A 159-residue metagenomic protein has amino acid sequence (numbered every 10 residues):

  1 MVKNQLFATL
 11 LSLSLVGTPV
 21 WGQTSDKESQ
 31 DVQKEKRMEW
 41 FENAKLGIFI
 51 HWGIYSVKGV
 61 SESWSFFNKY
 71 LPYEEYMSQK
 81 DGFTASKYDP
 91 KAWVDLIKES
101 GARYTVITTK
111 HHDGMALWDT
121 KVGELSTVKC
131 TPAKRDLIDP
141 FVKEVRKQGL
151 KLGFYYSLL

Functional and structural regions predicted by a protein language model:
M1-T9: Bacterial N-terminal signal peptides that target proteins for export
A8-T18: Bacterial N-terminal signal peptides
Q23-L159: Mature catalytic domains of secreted/periplasmic carbohydrate-active enzymes
